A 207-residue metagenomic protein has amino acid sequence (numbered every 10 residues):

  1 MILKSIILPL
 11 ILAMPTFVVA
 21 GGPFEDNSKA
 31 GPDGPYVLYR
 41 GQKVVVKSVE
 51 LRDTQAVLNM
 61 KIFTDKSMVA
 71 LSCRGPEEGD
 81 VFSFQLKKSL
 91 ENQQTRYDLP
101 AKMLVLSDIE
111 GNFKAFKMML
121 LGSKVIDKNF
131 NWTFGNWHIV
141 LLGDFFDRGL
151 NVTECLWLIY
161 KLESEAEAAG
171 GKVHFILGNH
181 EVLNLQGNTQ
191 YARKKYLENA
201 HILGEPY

Functional and structural regions predicted by a protein language model:
M1-I7: Bacterial N-terminal signal peptides that target proteins for export
I7-L8, V18-V19: Cleavable N-terminal signal peptides
L10-I11, G187: A ubiquitous, low-specificity "background" feature that marks scattered single residues across proteins without
A13-T16: N-terminal signal peptide c-region/cleavage motif recognized by signal peptidases
A20-Y207: Feature recognizes metal-dependent phosphohydrolase scaffolds
